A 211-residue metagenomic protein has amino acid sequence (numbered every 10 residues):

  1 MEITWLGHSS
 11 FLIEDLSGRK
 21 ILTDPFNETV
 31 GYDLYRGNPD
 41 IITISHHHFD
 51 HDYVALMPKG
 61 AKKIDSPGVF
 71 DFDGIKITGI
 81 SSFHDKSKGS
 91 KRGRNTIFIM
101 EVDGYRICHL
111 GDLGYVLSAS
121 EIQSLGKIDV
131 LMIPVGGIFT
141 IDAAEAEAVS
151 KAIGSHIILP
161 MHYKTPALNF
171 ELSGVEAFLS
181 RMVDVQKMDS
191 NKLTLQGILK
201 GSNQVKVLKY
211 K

Functional and structural regions predicted by a protein language model:
M1-G31, K91-G111, V130: Conserved beta-strand hairpin/beta-sheet module of binuclear metal-dependent hydrolase folds, prominently
T4-L6, R92, I157-K211: Binuclear metal-ion centers of metallo-dependent hydrolases, dominated by the metallo-beta-lactamase
I13, I42, H46, I77 (+2 more regions): Divalent metal-coordination and catalytic microenvironments
P25-N27, H46-H47, S82-H84, G111-Y115 (+3 more regions): Active-site metal-binding loops of divalent metal-dependent hydrolases
E28-G31, H47-D52, Y115-S118, I138-D142 (+1 more regions): Active-site environment of divalent metal-dependent phosphoester hydrolases
E28-V69, Q123-M132: Active-site metal-binding motif and surrounding structural segment of the metallo-beta-lactamase
V54-C108, K200: Portal/gating segments that form or line small-molecule/metal binding sites
K86-I153: Active-site-proximal loop/helix segments of hydrolase catalytic cores
